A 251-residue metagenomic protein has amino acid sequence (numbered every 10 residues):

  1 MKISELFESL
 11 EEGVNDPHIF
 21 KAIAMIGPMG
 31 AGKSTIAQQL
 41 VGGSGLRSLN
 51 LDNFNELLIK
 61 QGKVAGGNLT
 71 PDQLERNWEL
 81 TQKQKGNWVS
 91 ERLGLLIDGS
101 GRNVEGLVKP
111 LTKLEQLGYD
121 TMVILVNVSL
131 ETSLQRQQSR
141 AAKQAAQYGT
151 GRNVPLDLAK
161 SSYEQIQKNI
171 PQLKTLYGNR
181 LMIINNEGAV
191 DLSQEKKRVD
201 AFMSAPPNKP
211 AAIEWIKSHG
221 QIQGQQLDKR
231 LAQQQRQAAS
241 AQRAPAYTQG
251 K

Functional and structural regions predicted by a protein language model:
M1-N15, P245-K251: Non-Sec secretion/translocation targeting segments of pathogen effectors
G13-F20, W88-S90: Phosphate-binding P-loop
M29: The conserved Walker
G32: Conserved glycine(s) of the Walker
T35-G94, E105: Conserved substrate/cofactor phosphate-moiety recognition/catalytic segment in nucleotide-dependent phosphotransferases
E115-Q137: Conserved phosphate-donor/acceptor-positioning beta-strand/loop module used by diverse small-molecule
Q135-G250: Conserved GTP-binding G-domain of TRAFAC-class P-loop NTPases and closely related GTPase folds
